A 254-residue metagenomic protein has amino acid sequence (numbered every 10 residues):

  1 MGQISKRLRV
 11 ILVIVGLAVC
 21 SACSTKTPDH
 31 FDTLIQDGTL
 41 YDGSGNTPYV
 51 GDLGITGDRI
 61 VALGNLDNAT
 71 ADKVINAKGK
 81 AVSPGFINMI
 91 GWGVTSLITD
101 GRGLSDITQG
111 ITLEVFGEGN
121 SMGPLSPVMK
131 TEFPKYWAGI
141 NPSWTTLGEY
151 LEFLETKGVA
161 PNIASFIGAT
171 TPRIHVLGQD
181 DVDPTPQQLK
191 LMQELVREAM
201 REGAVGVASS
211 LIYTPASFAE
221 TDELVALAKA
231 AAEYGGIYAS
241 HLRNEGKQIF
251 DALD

Functional and structural regions predicted by a protein language model:
G2-L12: Bacterial N-terminal signal peptides that target proteins for export
V19-A22: C-terminal motif of bacterial Sec signal peptides marking the signal peptidase cleavage site
K26-T33, L40-G85, D100: Histidine-rich, glycine-flanked metal-binding segment
G43, G119, I212: Flexible loop residues that form catalytic and substrate-binding hotspots at small-molecule/glycan-binding clefts
D72-K73, V94, L125-S126, F218-A219 (+1 more regions): Short Asp/Glu-rich motifs
K80-V82, F86-I87, G91, L97-G206 (+2 more regions): Divalent-metal coordination cores built from histidine and acidic residues
G93-V94, N244: Short active-site segment of divalent metal-dependent hydrolases/proteases that encodes the spacing between
V207-D254: Active-site core of metal-dependent hydrolases
